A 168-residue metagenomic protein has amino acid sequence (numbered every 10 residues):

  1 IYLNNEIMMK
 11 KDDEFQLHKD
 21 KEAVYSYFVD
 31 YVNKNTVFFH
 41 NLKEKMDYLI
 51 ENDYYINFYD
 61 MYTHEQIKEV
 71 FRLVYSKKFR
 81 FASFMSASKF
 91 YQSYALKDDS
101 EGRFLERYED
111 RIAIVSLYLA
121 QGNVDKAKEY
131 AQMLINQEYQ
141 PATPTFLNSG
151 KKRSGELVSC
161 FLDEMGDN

Functional and structural regions predicted by a protein language model:
I1-N168: Extended catalytic cores of very large enzyme megasubunits
